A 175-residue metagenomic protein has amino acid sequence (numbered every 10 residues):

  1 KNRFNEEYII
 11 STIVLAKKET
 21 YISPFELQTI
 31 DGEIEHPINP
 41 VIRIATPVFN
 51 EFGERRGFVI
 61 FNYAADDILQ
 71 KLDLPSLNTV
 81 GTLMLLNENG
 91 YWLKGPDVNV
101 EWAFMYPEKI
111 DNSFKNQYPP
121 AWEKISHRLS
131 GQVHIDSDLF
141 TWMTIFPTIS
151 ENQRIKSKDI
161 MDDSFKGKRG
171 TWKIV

Functional and structural regions predicted by a protein language model:
N2-Y63, Q70: Extracytoplasmic/periplasmic ligand-binding sensor regions of membrane-associated signaling proteins
E51, D66-T171: Intrinsic low-complexity, intrinsically disordered coil/linker regions enriched in small/polar and charged residues
V59, K173-V175: PAS-family sensory domains
